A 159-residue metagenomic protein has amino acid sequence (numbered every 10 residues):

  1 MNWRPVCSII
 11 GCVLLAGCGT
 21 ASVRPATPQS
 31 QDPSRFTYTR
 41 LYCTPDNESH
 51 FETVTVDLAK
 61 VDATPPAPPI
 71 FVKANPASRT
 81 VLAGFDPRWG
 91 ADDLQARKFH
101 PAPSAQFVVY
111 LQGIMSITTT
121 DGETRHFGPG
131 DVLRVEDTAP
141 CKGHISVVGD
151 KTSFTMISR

Functional and structural regions predicted by a protein language model:
M1-S8: Bacterial N-terminal signal peptides that target proteins for export
A16-G17: C-terminal motif of bacterial Sec signal peptides marking the signal peptidase cleavage site
A26-C43: Short acidic, Pro/Gly- and aromatic-enriched capping/linker segments at domain boundaries
P45-K98, K151-M156: A short glycine-rich, His/Asp/Glu-containing loop-to-beta-strand
D86, H100-I117: Short, conserved beta-strand element in jelly-roll/cupin
T119-G122, H144-G149: Short, exposed beta-strand-loop hairpins at the edges of beta-sheets in extracellular/periplasmic proteins
T120-A139: Short acidic-glycine-tyrosine-enriched beta hairpin
R134-V135, V147-R159: A short hydrophobic beta-strand segment most commonly corresponding to one strand of the jelly-roll/cupin
